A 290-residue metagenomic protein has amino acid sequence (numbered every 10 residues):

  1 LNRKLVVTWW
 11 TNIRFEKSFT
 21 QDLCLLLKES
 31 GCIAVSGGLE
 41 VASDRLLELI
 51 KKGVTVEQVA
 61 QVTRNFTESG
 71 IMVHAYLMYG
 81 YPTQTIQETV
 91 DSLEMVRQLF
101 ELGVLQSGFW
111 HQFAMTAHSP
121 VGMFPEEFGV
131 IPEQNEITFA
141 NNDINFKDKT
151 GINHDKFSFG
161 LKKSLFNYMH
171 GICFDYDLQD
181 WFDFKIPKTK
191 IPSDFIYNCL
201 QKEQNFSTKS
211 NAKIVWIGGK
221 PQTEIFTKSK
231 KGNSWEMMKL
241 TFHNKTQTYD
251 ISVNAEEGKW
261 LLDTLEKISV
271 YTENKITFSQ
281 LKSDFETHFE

Functional and structural regions predicted by a protein language model:
L1-M72, Y81, L102: Conserved SAM/AdoMet-binding glycine-rich loop
R3, V62-V73, L99-V104, G160 (+1 more regions): A structural motif corresponding to the C-terminal end of an alpha-helix and its immediate exit/capping segment
T11, A75-L77, W110: Structural beta-sheet core signal
D22-C24, P82-Q98: Catalytic cores of alpha/beta
G37, A75, V96, G108: Hydrophobic, well-ordered secondary-structure elements that form the walls of internal hydrophobic environments
S43-E48, H74-Y81, F166, D250 (+1 more regions): Glycine- and acidic
R45, L49-I50, Y79-Q87, G103-G160: Flexible glycine/acidic-rich beta-alpha junction loops that bind and position SAM and/or redox cofactors in anaerobic
F146-E290: Radical SAM enzyme core and accessory elements
